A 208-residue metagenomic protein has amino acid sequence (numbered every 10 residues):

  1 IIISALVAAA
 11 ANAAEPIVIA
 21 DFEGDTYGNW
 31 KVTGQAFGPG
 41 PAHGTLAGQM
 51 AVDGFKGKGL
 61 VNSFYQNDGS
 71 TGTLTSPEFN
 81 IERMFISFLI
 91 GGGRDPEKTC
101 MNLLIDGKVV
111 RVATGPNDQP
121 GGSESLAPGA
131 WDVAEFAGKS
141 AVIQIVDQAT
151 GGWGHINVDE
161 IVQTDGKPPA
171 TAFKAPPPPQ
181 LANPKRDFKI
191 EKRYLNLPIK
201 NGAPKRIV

Functional and structural regions predicted by a protein language model:
I1-A9: Bacterial N-terminal signal peptides
A13-G40, K167-P179, F188: Extracellular carbohydrate-recognition regions
F22, I86-G92, A141-D147, L197-I199: Extracellular beta-strand-rich recognition modules
T26-L60: Extracellular glycan-recognition surfaces and repeat-rich motifs
K58-F85, P96, L126-A130, P177-K189 (+1 more regions): Short beta-strands within extracellular/lumenal beta-sheet-rich domains
I86-G91, P96-L103, G154-N157, P204-V208: Beta-strand acidic-aromatic groove motif in beta-rich domains, primarily in extracellular
L104-A141, V146-I156: Extracellular carbohydrate recognition and processing domains and analogous Trp-centered ligand-binding platforms
Q148-P178: Exposed low-complexity, polar/acidic, P/S/T/G-rich flexible segments that act as propeptides, protease-susceptible
